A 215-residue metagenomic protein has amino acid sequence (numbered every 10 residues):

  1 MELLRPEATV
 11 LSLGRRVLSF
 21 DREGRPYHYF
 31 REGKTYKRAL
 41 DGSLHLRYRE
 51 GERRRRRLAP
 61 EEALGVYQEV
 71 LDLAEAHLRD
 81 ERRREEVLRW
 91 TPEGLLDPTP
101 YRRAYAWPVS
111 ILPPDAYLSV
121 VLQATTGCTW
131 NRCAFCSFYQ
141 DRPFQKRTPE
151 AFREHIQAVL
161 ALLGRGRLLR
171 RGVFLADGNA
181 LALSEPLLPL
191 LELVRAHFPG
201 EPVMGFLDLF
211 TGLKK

Functional and structural regions predicted by a protein language model:
M1-T35, A39-G42: Short Lys/Arg-enriched alpha/beta "domain-start" segment
L3, L11-S12, L95-D97, Y105-I111 (+2 more regions): Short secondary-structure boundary micro-motifs
S19-D21, K34-L122, Q140, G166-R167: N-terminal [4Fe-4S]-dependent radical SAM core
P113-E154: Canonical Radical SAM [4Fe-4S] cluster-binding loop centered on the CxxxCxxC motif and its immediate flanking residues
Y139-H155, V159-S184, R195-K215: Core AdoMet radical
L187-L188: Short amphipathic alpha-helical segments
L191: Histidine-anchored nucleotide/phosphate-binding helix
